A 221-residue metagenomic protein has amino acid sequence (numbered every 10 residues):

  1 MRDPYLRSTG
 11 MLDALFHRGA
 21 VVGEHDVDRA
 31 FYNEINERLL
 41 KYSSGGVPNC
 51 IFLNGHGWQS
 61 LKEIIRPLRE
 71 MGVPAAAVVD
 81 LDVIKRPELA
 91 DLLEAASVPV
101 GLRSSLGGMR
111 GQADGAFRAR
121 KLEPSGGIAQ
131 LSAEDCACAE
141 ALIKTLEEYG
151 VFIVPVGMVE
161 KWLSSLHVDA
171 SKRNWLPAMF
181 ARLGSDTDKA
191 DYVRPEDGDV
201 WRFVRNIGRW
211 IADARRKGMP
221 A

Functional and structural regions predicted by a protein language model:
M1-R2: Long, charged amphipathic helices and adjacent flexible linkers at domain junctions
Y5-V22, D26-A221: Acidic, Mg2+-coordinating catalytic modules of nucleic-acid enzymes
